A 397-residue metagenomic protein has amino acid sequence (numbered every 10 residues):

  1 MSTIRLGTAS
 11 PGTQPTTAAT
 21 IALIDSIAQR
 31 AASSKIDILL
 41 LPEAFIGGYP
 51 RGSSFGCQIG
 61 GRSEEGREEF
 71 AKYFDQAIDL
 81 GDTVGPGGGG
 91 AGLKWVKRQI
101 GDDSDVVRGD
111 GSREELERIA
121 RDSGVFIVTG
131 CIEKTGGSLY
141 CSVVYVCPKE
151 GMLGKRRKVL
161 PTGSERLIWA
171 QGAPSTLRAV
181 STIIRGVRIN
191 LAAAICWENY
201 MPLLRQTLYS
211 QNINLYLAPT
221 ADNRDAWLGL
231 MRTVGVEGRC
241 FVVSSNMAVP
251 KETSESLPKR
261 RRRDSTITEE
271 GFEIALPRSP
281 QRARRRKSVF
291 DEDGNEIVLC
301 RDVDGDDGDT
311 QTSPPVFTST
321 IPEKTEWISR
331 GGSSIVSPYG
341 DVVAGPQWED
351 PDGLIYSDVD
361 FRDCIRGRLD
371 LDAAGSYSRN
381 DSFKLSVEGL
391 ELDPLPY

Functional and structural regions predicted by a protein language model:
M1-I38: N-terminal active-site segment of His-dependent metallophosphoesterases
G7-A9, L40, V128, L217 (+2 more regions): Hydrophobic/aromatic beta-strand patches that form the interior of the parallel beta-sheet core in alpha/beta enzyme
G12, S53, V159, V249 (+1 more regions): A generic structural motif
T17, Q29-K149, D222-R224, L228-V236: Cys-nucleophile CN-hydrolase/nitrilase-fold catalytic domain and related Cys-dependent amidase chemistry that acts on
F45, I132-E133, Y200, A221-N223 (+3 more regions): Catalytic metal-binding/acid-base residues of hydrolase active sites
D105-R118, D122-V125, E133-L215, P219-T233: Active-site catalytic loop in hydrolytic enzyme cores
T129-C131, C141-Y145, R178-A179, S244 (+2 more regions): Short beta-strand scaffold segments in enzyme catalytic cores
M247-Y397: C-terminal beta-strand edge segments of enzyme domains
